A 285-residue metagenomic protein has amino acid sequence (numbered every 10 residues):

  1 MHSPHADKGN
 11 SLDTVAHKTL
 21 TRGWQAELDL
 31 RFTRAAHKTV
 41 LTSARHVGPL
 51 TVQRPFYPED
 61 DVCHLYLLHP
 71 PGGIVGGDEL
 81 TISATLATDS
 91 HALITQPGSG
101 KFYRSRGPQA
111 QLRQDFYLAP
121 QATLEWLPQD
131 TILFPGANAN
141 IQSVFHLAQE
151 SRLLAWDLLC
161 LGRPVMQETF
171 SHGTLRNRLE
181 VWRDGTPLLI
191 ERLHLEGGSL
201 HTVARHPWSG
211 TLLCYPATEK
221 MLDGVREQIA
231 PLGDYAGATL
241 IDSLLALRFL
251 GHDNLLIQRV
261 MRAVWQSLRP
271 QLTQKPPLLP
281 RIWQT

Functional and structural regions predicted by a protein language model:
H2-D130, P135: N-terminal, charged/glycine-rich beta-strand/loop interface patches
H17, T21-E27, R31-V47, Y117-W126 (+6 more regions): N-terminal intrinsically disordered, cationic/polar leader segments that include organellar targeting peptides
T51-R54, Y103-Q109, G136-N138, P164-E168 (+2 more regions): A short, polar/proline- and glycine-enriched secondary-structure boundary/capping micro-motif
E79-T81, N140, L244: Intrinsic-disorder/low-complexity, polar/charged segments enriched in Ser/Thr/Lys/Arg/Asp/Glu/Gln
S83, D115, Q142-V144, R178 (+1 more regions): Short, surface-exposed charged micro-motifs
L86-T88, Q96-G98, L118-P120, P128-D130 (+5 more regions): Short, structured patches in soluble enzyme cores that scaffold and shape functional sites
H91-L93, T123-E125, R152-L154, G210-T211 (+1 more regions): Structural motif
D157-T285: A structural signal for small-residue-enriched, beta-sheet-centric alpha/beta enzyme cores and oligomeric scaffold folds
